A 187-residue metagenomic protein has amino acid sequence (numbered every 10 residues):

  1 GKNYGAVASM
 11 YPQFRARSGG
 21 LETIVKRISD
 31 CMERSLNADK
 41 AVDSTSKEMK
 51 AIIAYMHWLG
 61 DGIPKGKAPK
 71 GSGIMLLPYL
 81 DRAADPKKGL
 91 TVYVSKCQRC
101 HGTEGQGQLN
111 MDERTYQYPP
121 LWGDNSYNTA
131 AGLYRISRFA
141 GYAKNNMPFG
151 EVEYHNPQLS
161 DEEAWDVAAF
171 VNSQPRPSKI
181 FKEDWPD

Functional and structural regions predicted by a protein language model:
G1-A41, I52, Y116-S178: Extracytoplasmic electron-transfer domains, predominantly the class I c-type cytochrome c fold
S9-M10, P69-P78, Q117, G123-D124 (+1 more regions): Short linear capping/connector segments at secondary-structure termini
C31-S35, L59-I63, T103-G107, D112 (+2 more regions): A short secondary-structure junction motif
G60, H101, N172-P175: Protein kinase-like catalytic domain
G60-V94, Q108: Electrostatic cytochrome c docking/interface patches
Y93-R99, E104, Q117, N125 (+1 more regions): Short pre-active-site segment immediately N-terminal to redox-active cysteine/selenocysteine motifs in thiol-based
F181-D187: Conserved non-transmembrane functional hotspots
